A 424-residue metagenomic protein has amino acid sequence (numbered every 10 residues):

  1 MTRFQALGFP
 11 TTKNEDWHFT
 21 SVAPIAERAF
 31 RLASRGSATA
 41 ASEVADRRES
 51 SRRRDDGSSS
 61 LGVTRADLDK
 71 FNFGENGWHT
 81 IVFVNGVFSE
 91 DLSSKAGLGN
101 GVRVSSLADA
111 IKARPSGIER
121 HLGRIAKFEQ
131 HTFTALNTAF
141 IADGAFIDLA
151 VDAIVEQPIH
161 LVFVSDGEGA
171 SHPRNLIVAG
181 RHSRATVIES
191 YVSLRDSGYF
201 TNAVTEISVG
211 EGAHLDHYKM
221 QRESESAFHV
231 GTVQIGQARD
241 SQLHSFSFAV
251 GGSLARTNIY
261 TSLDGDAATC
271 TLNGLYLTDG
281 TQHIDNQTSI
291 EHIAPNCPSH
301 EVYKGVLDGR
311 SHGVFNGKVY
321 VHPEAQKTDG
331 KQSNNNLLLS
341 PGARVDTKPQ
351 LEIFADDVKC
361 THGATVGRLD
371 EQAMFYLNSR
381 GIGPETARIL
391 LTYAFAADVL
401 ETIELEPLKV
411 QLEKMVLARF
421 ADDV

Functional and structural regions predicted by a protein language model:
M1-D46, D55-A135, V302, L307-D308: N-terminal amphipathic, basic helical "cap/leader" segment at the start of enzyme domains
A41, R53, G57, K95 (+4 more regions): Conserved beta-strand/loop scaffold segments within soluble protein domains that form the structured core and edges
